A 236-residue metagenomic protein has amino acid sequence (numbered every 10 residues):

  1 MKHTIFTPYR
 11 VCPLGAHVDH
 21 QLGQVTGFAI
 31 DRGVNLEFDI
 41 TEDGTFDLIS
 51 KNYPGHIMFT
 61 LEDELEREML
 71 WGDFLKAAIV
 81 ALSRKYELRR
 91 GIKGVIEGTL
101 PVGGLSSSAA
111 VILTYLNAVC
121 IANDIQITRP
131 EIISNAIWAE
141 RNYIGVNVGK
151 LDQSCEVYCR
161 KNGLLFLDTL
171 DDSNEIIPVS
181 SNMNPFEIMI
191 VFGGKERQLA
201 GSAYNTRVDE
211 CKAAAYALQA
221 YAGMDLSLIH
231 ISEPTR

Functional and structural regions predicted by a protein language model:
M1-A109, L116-R129, S134, W138 (+5 more regions): ATP-binding N-lobe of GHMP and related small-molecule kinases
H17-H20, R197, H230: Histidine-centered active-site/metal-ligand motif
K76-K85, A217-S227: A short, charged
I96-G98, Y115-N117, D168-T169, I190-K195: Short, structured patches in soluble enzyme cores that scaffold and shape functional sites
S173-G223: Acyltransferase
S227-R236: Residue-level detector of conserved catalytic or cofactor/ligand-binding positions in enzyme active sites
